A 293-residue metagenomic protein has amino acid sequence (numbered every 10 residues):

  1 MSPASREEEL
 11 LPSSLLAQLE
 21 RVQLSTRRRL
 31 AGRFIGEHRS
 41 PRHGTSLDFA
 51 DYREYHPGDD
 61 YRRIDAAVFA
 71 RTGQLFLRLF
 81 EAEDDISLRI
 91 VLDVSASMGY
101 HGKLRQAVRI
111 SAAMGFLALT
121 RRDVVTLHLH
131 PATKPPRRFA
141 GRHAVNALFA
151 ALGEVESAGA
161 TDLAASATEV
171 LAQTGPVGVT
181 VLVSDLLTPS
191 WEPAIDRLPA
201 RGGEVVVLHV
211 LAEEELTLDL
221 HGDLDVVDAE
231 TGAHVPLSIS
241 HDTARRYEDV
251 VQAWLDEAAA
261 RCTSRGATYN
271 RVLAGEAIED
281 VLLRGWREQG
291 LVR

Functional and structural regions predicted by a protein language model:
M1-P41, R53-R62, V68, G73 (+2 more regions): Exposed, interaction-prone extracellular/peripheral surfaces
H43-T45: A positional/architectural concept
L47-A50: Small-residue-rich anion-binding loops in enzyme active sites
